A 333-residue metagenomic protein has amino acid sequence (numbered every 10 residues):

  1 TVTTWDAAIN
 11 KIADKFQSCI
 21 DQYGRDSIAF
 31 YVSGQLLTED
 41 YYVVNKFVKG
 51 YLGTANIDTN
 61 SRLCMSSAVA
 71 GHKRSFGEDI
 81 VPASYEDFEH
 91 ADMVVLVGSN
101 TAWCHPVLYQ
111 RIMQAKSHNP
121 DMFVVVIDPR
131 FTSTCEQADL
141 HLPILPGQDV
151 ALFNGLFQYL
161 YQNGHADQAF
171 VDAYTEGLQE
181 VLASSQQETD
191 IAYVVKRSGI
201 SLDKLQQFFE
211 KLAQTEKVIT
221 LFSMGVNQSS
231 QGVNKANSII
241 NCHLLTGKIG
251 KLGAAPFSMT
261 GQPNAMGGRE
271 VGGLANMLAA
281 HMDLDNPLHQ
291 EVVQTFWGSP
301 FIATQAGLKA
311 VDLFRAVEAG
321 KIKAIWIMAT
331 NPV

Functional and structural regions predicted by a protein language model:
T1-N264, V271, L284-V333: Cofactor-pocket helix-loop regions in the catalytic cores of large enzyme subunits
N276: Expand to "…catalyze enediolate/carbanion chemistry for C-C bond making/breaking, isomerization, decarboxylation
